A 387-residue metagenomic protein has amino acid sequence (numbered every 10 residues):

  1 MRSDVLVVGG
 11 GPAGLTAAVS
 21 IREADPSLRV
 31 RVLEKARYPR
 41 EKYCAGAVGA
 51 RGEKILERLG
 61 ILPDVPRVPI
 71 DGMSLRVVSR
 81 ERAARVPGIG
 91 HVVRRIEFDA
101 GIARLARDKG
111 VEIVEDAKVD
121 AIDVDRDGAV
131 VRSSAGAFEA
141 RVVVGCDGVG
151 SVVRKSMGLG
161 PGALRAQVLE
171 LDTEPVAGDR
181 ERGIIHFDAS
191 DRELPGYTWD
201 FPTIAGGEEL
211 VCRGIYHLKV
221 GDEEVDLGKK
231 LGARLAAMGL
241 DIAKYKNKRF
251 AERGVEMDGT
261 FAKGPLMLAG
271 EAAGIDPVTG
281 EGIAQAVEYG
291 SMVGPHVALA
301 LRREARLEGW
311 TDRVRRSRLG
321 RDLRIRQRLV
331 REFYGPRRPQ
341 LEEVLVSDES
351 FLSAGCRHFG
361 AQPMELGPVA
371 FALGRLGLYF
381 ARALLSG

Functional and structural regions predicted by a protein language model:
M1-A13, R31: Beta1/beta-strand and adjacent pyrophosphate-binding region of the FAD-binding site in flavoprotein oxidoreductases
G9, C146-D147, A269: Short, well-ordered coil/turn residues at beta-beta hairpins and beta-strand->alpha-helix junctions within
V19-C44: Glycine-rich FAD pyrophosphate-binding loop
A36-L59: Conserved N-terminal glycine-rich FAD pyrophosphate-binding loop of Rossmann-like flavoproteins
E53-A103: A conserved beta-strand/loop capping segment in the N-terminal third of enzymes that catalyze redox or closely related
V92, A121, A137, K219-H296 (+2 more regions): FAD/FMN-dependent oxidoreductases across multiple families
L105-I242, I275: Predominantly flavin-linked oxidoreductase catalytic cores and closely associated redox partners
P295-G387: C-terminal helical "tail/cap" subdomain of flavin- and related membrane-associated enzymes
